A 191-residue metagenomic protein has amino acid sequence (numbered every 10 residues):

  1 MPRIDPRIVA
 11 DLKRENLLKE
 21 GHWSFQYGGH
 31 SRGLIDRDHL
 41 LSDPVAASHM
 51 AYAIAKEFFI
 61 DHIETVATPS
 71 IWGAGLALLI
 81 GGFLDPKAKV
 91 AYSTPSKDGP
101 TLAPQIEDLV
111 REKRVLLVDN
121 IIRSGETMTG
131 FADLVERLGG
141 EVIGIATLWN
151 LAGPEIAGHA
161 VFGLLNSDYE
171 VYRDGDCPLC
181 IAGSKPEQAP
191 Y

Functional and structural regions predicted by a protein language model:
M1-H62: Active-site-facing substrate-recognition patch
P2-A10, A132-Y191: PRPP-dependent phosphoribosyltransferase catalytic core
K56, L78, G82, D133 (+1 more regions): Short, well-ordered alpha-helices that flank and scaffold nucleotide-derived cofactor binding pockets
D61-S70: Short glycine-rich phosphate-binding loop at a beta-alpha junction
E64, K113, I143: Conserved acidic residues
I71-L116, S124-E126, L179: Short, glycine/charge-rich flexible loops or terminal/linker lids adjacent to PRPP-binding catalytic cores
I122-A132: Acidic, divalent-metal-coordinating active-site segment for phosphoryl/phosphodiester hydrolysis, typified by short
